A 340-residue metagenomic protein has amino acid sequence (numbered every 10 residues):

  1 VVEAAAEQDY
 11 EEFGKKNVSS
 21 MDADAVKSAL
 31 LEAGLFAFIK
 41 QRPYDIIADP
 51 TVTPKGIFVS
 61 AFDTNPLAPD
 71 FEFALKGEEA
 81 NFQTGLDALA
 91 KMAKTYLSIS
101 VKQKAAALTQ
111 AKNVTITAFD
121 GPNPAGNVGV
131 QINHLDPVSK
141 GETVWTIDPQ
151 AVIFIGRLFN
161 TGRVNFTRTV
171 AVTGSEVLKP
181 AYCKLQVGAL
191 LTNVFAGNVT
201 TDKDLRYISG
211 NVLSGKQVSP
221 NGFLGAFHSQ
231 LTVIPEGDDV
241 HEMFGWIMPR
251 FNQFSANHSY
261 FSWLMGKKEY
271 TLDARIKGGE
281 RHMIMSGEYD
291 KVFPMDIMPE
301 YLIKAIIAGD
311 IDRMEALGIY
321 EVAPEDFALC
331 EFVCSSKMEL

Functional and structural regions predicted by a protein language model:
V2-L340: Buried, small/hydrophobic-residue-enriched core segments of structured protein domains
